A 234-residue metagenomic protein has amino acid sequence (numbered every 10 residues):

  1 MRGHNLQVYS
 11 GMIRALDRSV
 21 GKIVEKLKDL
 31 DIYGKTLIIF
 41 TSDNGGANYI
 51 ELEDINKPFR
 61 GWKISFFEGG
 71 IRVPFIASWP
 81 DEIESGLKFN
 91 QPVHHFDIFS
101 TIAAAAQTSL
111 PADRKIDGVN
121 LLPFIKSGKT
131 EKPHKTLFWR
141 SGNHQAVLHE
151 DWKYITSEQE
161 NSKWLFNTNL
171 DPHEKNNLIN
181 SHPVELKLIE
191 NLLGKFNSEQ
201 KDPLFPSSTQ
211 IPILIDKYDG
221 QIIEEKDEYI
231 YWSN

Functional and structural regions predicted by a protein language model:
M1-N5, E25-E82, H94, I223-K226: Histidine-centered active-site microenvironments of extracellular/periplasmic hydrolases and transferases
G3-D17, F89-F96, K115, P183: Soluble non-cytosolic domains of exported or imported proteins
Y9, I13, V20, L37-S42 (+2 more regions): Beta-strand elements within well-structured catalytic alpha/beta cores of enzymes that handle phosphate/sulfate esters
S10, G21-V24, K28, F99-A103 (+5 more regions): Non-transmembrane alpha-helical segments in soluble domains of secreted/periplasmic/extracellular proteins
K22-K35, A105-D113, K195-S208: Surface-exposed helix-capping loop/turn segments at secondary-structure junctions
I32-I38, R72, K132-H134, H149-W152 (+1 more regions): Loop/turn elements at helix/coil->beta-strand transitions in domains of secreted/extracellular proteins
G46-E68, I83-L87, Q91, F96-T168 (+3 more regions): C-terminal cap/loop subdomain of S1 sulfatases and analogous C-terminal strand-loop tails that border
I98, E160-S162, L170-N234: Long, internal low-complexity/basic segments
